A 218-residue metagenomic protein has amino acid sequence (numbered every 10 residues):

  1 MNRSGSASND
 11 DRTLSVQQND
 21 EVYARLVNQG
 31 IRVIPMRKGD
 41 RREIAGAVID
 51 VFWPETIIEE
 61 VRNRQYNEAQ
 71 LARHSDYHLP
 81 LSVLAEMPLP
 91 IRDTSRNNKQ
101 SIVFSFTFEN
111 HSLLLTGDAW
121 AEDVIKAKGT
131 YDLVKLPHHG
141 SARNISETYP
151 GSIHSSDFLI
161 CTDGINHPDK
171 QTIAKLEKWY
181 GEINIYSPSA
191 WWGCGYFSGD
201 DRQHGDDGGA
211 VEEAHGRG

Functional and structural regions predicted by a protein language model:
M1-S112, I183-N184, P188, D200-G218: Flexible, acidic/histidine-containing loops and adjacent segments that form or flank the divalent-metal
G5-S8, K38-E43, I58, W120-I125 (+3 more regions): Active-site environment of divalent metal-dependent phosphoester hydrolases
N19-A24, V124-I125, E147-P150, I173-E177: Short amphipathic alpha-helical segments and helix-helix/interface helices
N28, I44-G46, K128-G129, I153 (+1 more regions): Short, well-ordered coil/turn elements that cap or connect secondary structure elements
K38, K99, K126-K128, K135 (+3 more regions): Context-gated lysine
V48, N63-Y66, A119, A127-G129 (+3 more regions): Surface-exposed beta-strand edges and their flanking turn/coil or helix-capping segments
S82-P168: Active-site-proximal loop/helix segments of hydrolase catalytic cores
T148-I153, L159, D163-G218: C-terminal regions of proteins
